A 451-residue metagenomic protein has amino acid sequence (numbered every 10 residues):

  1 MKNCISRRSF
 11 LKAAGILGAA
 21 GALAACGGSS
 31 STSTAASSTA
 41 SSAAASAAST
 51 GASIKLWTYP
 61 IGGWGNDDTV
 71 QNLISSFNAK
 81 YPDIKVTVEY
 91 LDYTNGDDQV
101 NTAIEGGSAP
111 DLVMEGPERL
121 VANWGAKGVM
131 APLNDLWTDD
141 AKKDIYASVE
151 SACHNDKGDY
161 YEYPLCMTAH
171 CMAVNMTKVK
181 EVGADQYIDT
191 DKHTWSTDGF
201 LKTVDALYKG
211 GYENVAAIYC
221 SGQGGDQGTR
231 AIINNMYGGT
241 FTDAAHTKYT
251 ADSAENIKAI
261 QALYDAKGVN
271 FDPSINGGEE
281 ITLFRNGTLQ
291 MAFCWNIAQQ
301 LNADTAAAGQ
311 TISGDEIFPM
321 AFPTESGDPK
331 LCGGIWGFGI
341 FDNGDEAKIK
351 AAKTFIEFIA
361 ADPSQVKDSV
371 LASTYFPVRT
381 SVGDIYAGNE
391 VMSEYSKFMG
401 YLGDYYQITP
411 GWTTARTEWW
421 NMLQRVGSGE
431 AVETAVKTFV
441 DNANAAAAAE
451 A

Functional and structural regions predicted by a protein language model:
K2-S6, L11-A122, K127, T138-K142 (+7 more regions): Conserved N-terminal structural module of periplasmic/extracytoplasmic solute-binding proteins
A45-A48, G116-C171, D198, G314-P323 (+1 more regions): Hinge/lid segment of periplasmic solute-binding proteins
A52, S75, A79-K80, K85 (+4 more regions): Extracytoplasmic/periplasmic substrate-recognition and gating elements
Y90-Q99, E118, T194-G199, P273-N286: Short helix-initiation/N-cap motifs at beta->coil->alpha
P132-I145, D189-H193, A216-Y219, G239-K258 (+3 more regions): Short, solvent-exposed loop/beta-turn-alpha elements that line the ligand-binding surface or hinge of extracytoplasmic
K157-L165, H170, S196-K248, L289: Extracytoplasmic/periplasmic solute-binding protein
L201-Y208, A245-I275: Glycine-centered hinge/linker elements that transmit conformational signals in sensory and ligand-binding systems
P363-V366, S373-G383, M399-A451: Conserved C-terminal helix/tail region of periplasmic/extracytoplasmic solute-binding proteins
